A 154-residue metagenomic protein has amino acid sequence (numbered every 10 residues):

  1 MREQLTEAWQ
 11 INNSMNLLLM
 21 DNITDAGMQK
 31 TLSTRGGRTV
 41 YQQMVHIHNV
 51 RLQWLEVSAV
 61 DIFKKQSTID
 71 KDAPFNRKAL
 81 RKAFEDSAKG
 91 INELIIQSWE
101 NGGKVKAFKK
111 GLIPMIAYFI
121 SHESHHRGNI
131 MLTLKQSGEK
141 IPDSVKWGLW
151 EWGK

Functional and structural regions predicted by a protein language model:
M1-E3: Short, low-complexity N-terminal intrinsically disordered segments enriched in polar/charged residues
T6-Q10, S14-L17, M28-I69, F108-K154: Short, contiguous alpha-helical
M15, L19-M20, G90, L94: Well-ordered alpha-helical scaffold segments within catalytic/enzyme domains
D21-Q29, I95-K104, Q136-I141: Surface-exposed helix-capping loop/turn segments at secondary-structure junctions
N22, H46-N49, D86: Residues within well-ordered alpha-helical secondary structure of globular protein domains
D72-L134: Acidic/histidine-rich alpha-helical segments that form the ligand environment of transition-metal centers
